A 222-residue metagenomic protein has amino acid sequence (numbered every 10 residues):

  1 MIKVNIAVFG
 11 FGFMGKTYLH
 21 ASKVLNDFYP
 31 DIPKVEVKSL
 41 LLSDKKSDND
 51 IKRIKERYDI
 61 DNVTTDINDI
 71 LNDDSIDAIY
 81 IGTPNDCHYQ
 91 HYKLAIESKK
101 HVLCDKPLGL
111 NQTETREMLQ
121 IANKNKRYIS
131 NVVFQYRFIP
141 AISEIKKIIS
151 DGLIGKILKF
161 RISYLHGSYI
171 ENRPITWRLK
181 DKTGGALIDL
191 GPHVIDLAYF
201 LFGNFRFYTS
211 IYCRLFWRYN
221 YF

Functional and structural regions predicted by a protein language model:
M1-Y58: N-terminal Rossmann-like dinucleotide-binding module
M14, Y128, Y136-F222: Predominantly a Rossmann-like dinucleotide-binding segment in NAD(P)-dependent oxidoreductases
T17, R53, D69, A78 (+4 more regions): Alpha-helical elements of Rossmann-like donor-binding domains used by nucleotide-donor carbohydrate transfer enzymes
L25, R57, D73-D74, N125 (+2 more regions): Acidic-histidine catalytic/liganding microenvironments
S39, N62, A78, K159: Short, Asp-centered acidic motifs that coordinate Mg2+ and/or phosphate in catalytic or ligand-binding sites
N62-D74: Short acidic low-complexity segments
A78, P84-R137, G152: Beta-strand-loop-alpha-helix segment that lines the small-molecule cofactor/substrate pocket of alpha/beta enzymes
G82-T83, L201: Short, well-ordered coil/turn residues at beta-beta hairpins and beta-strand->alpha-helix junctions within
